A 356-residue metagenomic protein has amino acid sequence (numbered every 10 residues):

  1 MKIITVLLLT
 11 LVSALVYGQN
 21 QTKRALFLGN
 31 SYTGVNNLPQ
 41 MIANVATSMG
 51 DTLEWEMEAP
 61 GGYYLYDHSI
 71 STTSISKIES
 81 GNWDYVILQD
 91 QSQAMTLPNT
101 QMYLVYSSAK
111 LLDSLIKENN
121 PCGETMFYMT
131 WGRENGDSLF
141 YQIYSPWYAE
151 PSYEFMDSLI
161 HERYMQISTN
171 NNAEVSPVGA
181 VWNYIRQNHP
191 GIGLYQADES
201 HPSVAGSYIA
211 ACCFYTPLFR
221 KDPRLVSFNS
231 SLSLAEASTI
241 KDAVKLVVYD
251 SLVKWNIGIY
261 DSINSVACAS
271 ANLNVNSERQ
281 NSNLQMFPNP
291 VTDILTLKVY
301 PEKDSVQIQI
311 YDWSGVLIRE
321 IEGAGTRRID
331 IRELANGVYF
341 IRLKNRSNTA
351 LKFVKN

Functional and structural regions predicted by a protein language model:
M1-Q21, V275: Bacterial Sec-dependent N-terminal signal peptides
T22-L26, Y32-L115, P121: Conserved SGNH/GDSL esterase-like catalytic core that processes O-acyl groups on lipids and polysaccharides
F27, N37-N44, T73, L104-L111 (+8 more regions): Extracytoplasmic/secreted proteins, especially bacterial periplasmic and envelope-associated proteins
N30-S31, S203: Ser/Thr-glycine-rich phosphate-binding loops at phosphate-binding pockets of nucleotides, nucleotide cofactors
K77-S200, T216: Alpha-helical cap/lid subdomain in secreted, periplasmic, or secretory-pathway luminal O-acyl-processing enzymes
L194, H201, A205, A211-N272: Conserved catalytic region of serine esterases and O-acyltransferases that act on ester linkages in lipids
N276-N356: C-terminal outer-membrane/trafficking sorting elements
